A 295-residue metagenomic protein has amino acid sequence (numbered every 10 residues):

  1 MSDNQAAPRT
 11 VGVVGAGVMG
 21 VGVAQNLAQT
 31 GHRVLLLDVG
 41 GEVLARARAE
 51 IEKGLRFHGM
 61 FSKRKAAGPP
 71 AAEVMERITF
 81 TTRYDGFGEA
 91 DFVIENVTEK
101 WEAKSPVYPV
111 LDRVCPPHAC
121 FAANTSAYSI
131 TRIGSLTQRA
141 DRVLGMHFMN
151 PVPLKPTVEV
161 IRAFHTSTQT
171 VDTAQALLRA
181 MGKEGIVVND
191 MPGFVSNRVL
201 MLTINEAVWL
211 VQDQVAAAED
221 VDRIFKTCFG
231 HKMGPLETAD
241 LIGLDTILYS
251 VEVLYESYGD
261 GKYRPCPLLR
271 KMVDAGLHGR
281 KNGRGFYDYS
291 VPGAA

Functional and structural regions predicted by a protein language model:
M1-G54, V114: NAD(P)+-binding Rossmann beta1-loop-alpha1 motif at the extreme N-terminus of oxidoreductases
S2-A7, T30, Q169-D172, R179-D190 (+2 more regions): NAD(P)-dependent Rossmann-like dehydrogenase/reductase catalytic/cofactor-binding core
Q29-H32, P151-I161, K232, E252: Acidic/polar active-site rim loop that often engages polyanionic ligands
L36-A71, V160-V171, G185, P192-L200: Rossmann-like dinucleotide-binding cores of NAD(P)H-dependent redox enzymes
E42, R46, F57-S62, A66 (+2 more regions): Rossmann-like NAD(P)-binding element
A123-D190, N197-R198: Rossmann-fold dinucleotide-binding core
